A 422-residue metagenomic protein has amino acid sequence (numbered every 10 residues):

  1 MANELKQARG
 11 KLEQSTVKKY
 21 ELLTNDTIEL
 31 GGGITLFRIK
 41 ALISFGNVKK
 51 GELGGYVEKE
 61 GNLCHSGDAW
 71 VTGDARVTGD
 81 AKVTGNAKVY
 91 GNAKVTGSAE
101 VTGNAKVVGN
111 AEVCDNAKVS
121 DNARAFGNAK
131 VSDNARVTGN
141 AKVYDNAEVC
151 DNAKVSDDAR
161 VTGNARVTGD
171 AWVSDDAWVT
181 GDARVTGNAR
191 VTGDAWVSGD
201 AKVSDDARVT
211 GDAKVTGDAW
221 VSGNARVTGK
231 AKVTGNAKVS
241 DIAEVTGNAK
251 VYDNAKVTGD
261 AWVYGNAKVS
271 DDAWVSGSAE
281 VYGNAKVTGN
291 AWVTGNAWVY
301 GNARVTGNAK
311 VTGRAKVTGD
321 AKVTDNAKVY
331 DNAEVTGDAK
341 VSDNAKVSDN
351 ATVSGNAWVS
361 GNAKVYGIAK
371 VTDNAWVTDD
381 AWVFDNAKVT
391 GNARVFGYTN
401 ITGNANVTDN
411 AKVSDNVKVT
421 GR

Functional and structural regions predicted by a protein language model:
M1-S66: Terminal amphipathic alpha-helical/low-complexity segments used for targeting or macromolecular assembly
W70-K418: Intrinsically disordered, low-complexity repeat regions of secreted/extracellular protein precursors
T420-R422: Low-complexity/repetitive intrinsically disordered segments
